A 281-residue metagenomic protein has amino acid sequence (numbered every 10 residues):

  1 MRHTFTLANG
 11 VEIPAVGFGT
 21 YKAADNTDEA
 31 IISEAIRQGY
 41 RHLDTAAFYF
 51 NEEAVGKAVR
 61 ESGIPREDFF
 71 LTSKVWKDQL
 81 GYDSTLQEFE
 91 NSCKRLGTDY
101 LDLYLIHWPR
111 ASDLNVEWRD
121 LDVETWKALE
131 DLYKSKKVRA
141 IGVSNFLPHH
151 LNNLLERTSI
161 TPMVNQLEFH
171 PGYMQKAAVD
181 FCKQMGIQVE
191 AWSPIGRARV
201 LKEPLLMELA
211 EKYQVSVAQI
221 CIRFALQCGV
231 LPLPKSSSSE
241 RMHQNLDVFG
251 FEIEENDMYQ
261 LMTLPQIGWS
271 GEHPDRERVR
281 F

Functional and structural regions predicted by a protein language model:
M1-F69, G196, F281: N-terminal binding-site loop/beta-alpha segment at the start of enzyme catalytic domains that lines or forms
A8, G56-R66, C93-T98, L155-T158 (+1 more regions): Acidic (Asp/Glu)-rich catalytic clusters
A23-N26, D44-A54, D78-D83, S112 (+2 more regions): Acidic-and-aromatic substrate-binding clefts and catalytic sites of carbohydrate-active enzymes
A24-A35, G81-L96, H149-L151, M174: Short, acidic/polar
H42, Y100-L103, A140, V164: Residues at the N-termini of beta-strands
R66-Q79, L103-P109, F169: A short, structured active-site edge motif that brings together acidic residues
T85-I106, D131-S135: CE4/NodB-like, metal-dependent polysaccharide N-deacetylase domain that modifies extracellular/periplasmic N-acetylated
P109-F281: Beta/alpha (TIM)-barrel catalytic core signal, keyed to glycine-rich beta->alpha loops juxtaposed to Asp/Glu that bind
